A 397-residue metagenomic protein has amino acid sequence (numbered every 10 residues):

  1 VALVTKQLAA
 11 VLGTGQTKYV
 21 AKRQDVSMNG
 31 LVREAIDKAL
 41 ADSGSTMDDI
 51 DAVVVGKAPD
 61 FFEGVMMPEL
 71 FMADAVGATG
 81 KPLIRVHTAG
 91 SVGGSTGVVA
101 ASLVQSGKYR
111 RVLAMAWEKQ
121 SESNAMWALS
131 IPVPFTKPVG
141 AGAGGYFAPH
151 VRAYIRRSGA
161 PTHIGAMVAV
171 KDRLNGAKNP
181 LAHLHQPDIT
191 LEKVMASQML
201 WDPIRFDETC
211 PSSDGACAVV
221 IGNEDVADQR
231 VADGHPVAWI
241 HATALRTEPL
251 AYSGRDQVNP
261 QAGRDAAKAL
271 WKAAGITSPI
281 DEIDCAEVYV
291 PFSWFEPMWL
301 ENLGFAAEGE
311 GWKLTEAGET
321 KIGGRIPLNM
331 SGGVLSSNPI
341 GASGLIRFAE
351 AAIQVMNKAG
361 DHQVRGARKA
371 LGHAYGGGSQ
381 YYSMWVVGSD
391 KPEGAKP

Functional and structural regions predicted by a protein language model:
V1-S91, V99, Y154-T162, L184 (+5 more regions): Conserved active-site "lid/cap" helical segment
A2-N29, A166-V168, M199-A269, A317-S331 (+3 more regions): Condensing-enzyme catalytic core mediating Claisen C-C bond formation in acyl metabolism
V4-Q7, P59-M115, K119-Y146, H185-P211 (+3 more regions): Conserved catalytic cysteine-centered active-site region of acyl-thioester-dependent Claisen-condensing enzymes
Q16-K18, G56-D60, T88-G93, A116-S121 (+7 more regions): Acidic, glycine-rich active-site loops and adjacent beta-strand->loop/helix elements that engage anionic groups
M47-K57, P82-T88, V112-W117, H163-V170 (+5 more regions): Beta-strand segments within the central parallel beta-sheet cores of soluble alpha/beta enzyme folds
D60-P68, Y252-D256, Y289-K313, G341 (+1 more regions): Short glycine/threonine-rich loop-to-helix capping motif typified by GTGT followed within a few residues by an Asp-Pro
T88-E118, G144-K178, V219-D225, N338-A359: Active-site-proximal alpha-helical scaffold in enzymes
P260-S293, N302-F305, V334-I340: Extended C-terminal subregions enriched in glycine
